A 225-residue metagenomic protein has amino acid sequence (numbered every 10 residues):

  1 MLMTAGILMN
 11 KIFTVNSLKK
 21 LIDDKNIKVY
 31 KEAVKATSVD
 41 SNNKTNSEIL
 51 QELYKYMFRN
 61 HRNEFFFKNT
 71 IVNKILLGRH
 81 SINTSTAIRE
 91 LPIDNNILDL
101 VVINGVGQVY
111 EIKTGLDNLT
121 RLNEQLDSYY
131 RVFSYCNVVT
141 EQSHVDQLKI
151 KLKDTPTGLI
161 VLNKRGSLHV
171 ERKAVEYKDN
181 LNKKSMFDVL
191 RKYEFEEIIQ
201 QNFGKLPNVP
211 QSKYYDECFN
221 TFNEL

Functional and structural regions predicted by a protein language model:
M1-R62: Interdomain/boundary linker segments immediately adjacent to catalytic/signaling cores
L53-R59, T70, K74, K178-L181 (+1 more regions): Eukaryotic low-complexity, intrinsically disordered regulatory segments enriched in serine, proline and acidic residues
F66-G105, L152: Active-site metal-binding core of divalent-cation-utilizing nuclease and nuclease-like domains
L100-L116: Conserved catalytic cores of phosphodiester-cleaving nucleases, focusing on short active-site segments
N104-V106, N163-G166: Short acidic-glycine loop/turn motifs at beta-strand connectors
L116-N163: Catalytic cores of nucleic-acid endonucleases
S167-L225: A conserved mid-domain beta-alpha-beta active-site/ligand-binding segment of alpha/beta enzyme cores
